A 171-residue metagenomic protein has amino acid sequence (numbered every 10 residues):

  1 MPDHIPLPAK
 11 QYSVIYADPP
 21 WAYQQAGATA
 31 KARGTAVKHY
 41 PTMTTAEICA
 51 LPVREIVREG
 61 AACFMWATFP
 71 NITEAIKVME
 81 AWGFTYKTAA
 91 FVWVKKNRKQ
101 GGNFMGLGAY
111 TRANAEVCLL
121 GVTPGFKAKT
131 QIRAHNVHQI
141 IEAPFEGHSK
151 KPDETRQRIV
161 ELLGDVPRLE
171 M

Functional and structural regions predicted by a protein language model:
M1-M171: Class I S-adenosyl-L-methionine-dependent methyltransferase catalytic core
